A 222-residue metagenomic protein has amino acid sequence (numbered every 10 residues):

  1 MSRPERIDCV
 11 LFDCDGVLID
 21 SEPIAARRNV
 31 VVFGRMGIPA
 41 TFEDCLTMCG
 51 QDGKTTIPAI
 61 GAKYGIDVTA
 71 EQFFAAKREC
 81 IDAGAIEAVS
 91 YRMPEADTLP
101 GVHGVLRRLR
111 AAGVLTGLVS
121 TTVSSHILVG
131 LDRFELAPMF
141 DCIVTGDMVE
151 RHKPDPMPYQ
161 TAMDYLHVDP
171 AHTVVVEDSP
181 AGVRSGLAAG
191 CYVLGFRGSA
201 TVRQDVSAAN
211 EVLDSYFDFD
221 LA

Functional and structural regions predicted by a protein language model:
M1-V10, H103-R110, V114, V123-A222: Asp-based, Mg2+/Mn2+-dependent phosphohydrolase catalytic module
S2-T47: Active-site neighborhood of HAD-like aspartate-dependent phosphohydrolases
D13, V17, S120, D178: Conserved G/P- and acidic residue-centered "switch" motifs that form tight phosphate/ATP-binding loops in soluble
I24, M48, D52, D97-G101 (+3 more regions): Short beta->alpha linker loops
A26, V30, G53-P58, S124 (+1 more regions): An amphipathic alpha-helix signature
R35-G65: Alpha-helical substrate-recognition element adjacent to the catalytic core
I38-A40, I66, L136, H167-V168: Helix N-cap/coil-helix junction residues
P39, G61-R107, A112: Metal-dependent phosphoesterase signature
